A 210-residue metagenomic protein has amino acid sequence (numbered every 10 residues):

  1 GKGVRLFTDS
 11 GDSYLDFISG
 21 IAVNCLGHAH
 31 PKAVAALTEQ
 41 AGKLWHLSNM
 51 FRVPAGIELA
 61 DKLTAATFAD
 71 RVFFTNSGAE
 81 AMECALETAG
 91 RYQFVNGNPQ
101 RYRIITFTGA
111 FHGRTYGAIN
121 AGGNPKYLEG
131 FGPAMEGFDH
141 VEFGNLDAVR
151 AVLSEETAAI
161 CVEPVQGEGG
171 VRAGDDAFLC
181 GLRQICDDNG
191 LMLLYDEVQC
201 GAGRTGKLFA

Functional and structural regions predicted by a protein language model:
G1-A210: Conserved N-terminal phosphate-binding loop of PLP-dependent enzymes in the Aspartate aminotransferase
